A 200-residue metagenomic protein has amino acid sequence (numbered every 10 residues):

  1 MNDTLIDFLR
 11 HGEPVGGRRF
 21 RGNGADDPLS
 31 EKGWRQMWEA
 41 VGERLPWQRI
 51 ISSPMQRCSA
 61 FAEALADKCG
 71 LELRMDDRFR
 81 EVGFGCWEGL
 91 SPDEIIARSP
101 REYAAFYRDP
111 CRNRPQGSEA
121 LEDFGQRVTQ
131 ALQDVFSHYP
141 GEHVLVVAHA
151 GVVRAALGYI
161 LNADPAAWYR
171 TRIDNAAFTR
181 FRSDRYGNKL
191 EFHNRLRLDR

Functional and structural regions predicted by a protein language model:
M1-L5, R74, V82-I96, S137 (+2 more regions): Acidic, low-complexity terminal tails and accessory targeting/binding regions of phosphate-metabolizing enzymes
N2, L45-R78, A104, R182-R200: Conserved histidine-centered catalytic loops in small-molecule metabolism enzymes
I6-E72: Active-site-proximal alpha-helix that buttresses catalytic centers in soluble enzyme cores
V15, R57-S59, E81-V82, V144 (+1 more regions): Short, active-site-adjacent cap segments at secondary-structure transitions
W38-G42, G125, T129-S137: Generic structural signal for well-ordered alpha-helical scaffold segments
A64, A155-Y159: Active-site signature of alpha/beta-hydrolase-fold catalytic machinery across serine- and Asp/Cys-nucleophile hydrolases
D67-T129, R182, K189-F192: Phosphate-handling substructures
H149: Short basic (Lys/Arg) and small-residue
